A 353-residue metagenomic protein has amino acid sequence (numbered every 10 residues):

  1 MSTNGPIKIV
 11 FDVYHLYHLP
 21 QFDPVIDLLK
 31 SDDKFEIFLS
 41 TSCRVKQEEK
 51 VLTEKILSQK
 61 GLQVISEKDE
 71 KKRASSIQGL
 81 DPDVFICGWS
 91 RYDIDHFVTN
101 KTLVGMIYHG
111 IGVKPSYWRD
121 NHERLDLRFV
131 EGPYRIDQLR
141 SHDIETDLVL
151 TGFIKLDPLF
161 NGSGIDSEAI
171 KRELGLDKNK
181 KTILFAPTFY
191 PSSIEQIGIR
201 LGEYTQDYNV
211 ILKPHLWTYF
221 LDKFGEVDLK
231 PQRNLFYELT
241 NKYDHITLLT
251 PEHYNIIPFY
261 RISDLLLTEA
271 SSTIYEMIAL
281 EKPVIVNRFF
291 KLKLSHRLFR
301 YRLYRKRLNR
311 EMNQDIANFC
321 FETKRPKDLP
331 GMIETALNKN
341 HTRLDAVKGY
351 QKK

Functional and structural regions predicted by a protein language model:
G5-K8, T102, K180-I183: Nucleotide donor/acceptor-binding cores
V10-G162: Active-site and donor-binding regions of nucleotide-sugar-utilizing enzymes
H18-S31, F38, L156-L235, R325: Conserved catalytic-core segment of nucleotide-activated headgroup transferases in glycan assembly
S40-R44, E49-Q59, D207-E252: Catalytic donor nucleotide-activated moiety binding site of glycosyltransferases and closely related
Q63-E70, T247-P251, A317-D328: Short acidic-hydrophobic, aromatic-tinged amphipathic segments that line or gate anion-handling sites
F85-C87, N100-M106, P251-R300: A donor-sugar binding/catalytic signature common to diverse glycosyltransferases and related nucleotide-sugar
D93-D95, D137, P191-S193, I274-Y275: Short glycine-rich, flexible loops that bind phosphorylated cofactors or substrates
S141, L150, S272-Y350: Catalytic binding pocket for nucleotide-activated donors in carbohydrate/polymer assembly enzymes
